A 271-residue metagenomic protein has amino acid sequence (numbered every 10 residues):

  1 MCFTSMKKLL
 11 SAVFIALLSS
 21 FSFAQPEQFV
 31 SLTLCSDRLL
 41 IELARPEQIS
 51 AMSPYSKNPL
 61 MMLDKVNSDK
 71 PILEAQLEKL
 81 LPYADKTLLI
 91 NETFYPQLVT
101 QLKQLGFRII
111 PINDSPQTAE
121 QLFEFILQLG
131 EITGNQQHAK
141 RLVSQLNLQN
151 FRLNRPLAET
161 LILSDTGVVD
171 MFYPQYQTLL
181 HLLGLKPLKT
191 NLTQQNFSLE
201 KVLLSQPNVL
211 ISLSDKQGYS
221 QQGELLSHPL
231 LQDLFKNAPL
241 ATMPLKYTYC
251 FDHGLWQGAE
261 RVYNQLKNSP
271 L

Functional and structural regions predicted by a protein language model:
M1-L9: Positively charged n-region of N-terminal signal peptides that target proteins for export
S11-S20: Bacterial N-terminal signal peptides
Q25-L43, I132-G184: Basic- and aromatic-lined ligand-binding clefts that recognize polyanionic substrates
E27, E120-E131, H138-K140, L153 (+1 more regions): Structured C-terminal subdomain patch of bacterial secreted/periplasmic proteins
Q28-E92: A short, structured surface patch at a secondary-structure boundary
Y55-N58, V66-N67, V169-Q195: Alpha-helical, coiled-coil/dimerization segments enriched in small aliphatic residues
Q76-A84, Q104-L105, F197-Q206: Short helices/loops that flank or line small-molecule/ion binding pockets
I112-Q128, E159-Q177, Y219: Extracytoplasmic ligand-binding site segments that recognize negatively charged/polar headgroups
